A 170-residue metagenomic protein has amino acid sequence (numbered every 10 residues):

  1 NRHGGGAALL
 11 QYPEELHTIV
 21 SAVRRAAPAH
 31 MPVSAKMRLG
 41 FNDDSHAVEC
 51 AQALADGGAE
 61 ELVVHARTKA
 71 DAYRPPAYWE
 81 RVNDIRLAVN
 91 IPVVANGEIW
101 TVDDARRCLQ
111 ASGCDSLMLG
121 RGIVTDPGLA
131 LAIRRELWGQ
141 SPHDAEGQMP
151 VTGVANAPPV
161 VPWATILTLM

Functional and structural regions predicted by a protein language model:
N1-G4, H65, P127, A132: Active-site-proximal loop/short-helix segments that contain or immediately flank catalytic acid/base residue(s)
N1-L16, R67-Y78, S141-P142: Glycine-rich tight-turn/loop motif centered on a GG-T
N1-V48, Q52-G57: Active-site entrance/lid segments in N-terminal catalytic domains of soluble metabolic enzymes
A26-P28, P32, D44-E61, Y73 (+3 more regions): Alpha/beta catalytic cores of nucleotide-metabolism and tRNA/nucleoside-modifying enzymes
K36-R38, H65, N96: Structural motif
